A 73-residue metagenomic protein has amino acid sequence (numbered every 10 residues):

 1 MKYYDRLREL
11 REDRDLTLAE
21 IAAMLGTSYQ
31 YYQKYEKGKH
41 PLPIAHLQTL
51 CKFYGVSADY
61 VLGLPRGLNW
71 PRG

Functional and structural regions predicted by a protein language model:
K2, D13, K39-L42, F53: Helix-turn-helix/winged-helix DNA-binding modules
Y3, L7, S57-A58: Hydrophobic side chains within well-formed alpha-helices
D5-M24, T49: Short basic helix-loop element that most often maps to the first helix and adjoining turn of HTH DNA-binding modules
L7, I21, Y32-Y35, V61: Conserved hydrophobic/aromatic packing and binding residues within compact polymer-binding modules
L25-P41: Recognition helix of helix-turn-helix/homeodomain-like DNA-binding domains that insert into the DNA major groove
A45-Y60: DNA major-groove recognition helix of helix-turn-helix/homeodomain DNA-binding modules
L62-G73: Short, charged recognition helix plus adjacent turn of helix-turn-helix-like nucleic-acid-binding domains
